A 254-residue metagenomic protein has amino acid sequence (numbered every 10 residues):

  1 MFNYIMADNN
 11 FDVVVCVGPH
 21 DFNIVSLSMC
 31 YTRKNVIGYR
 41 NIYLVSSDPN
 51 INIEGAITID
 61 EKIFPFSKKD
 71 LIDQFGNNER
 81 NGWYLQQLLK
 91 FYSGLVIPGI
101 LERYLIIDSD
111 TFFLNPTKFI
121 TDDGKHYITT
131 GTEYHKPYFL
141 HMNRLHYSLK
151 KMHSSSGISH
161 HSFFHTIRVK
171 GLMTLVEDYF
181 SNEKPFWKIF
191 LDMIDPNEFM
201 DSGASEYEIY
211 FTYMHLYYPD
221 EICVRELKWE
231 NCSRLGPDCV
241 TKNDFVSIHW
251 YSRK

Functional and structural regions predicted by a protein language model:
M1-K69, W250-K254: N-terminal anchoring/stem segment of glycosyltransferases
G18-F22, D48-I51, I63-P65, S109-L114 (+5 more regions): Short, solvent-exposed loop/turn segments at secondary-structure junctions
R33, G94, M173, E177 (+1 more regions): Non-transmembrane alpha-helical segments in soluble domains of secreted/periplasmic/extracellular proteins
I53-V96: Active-site-proximal specificity loops/subdomain of glycosyltransferases
W83-F91, D110, G203-E208: Conserved glycosyltransferase catalytic-site signature
L89-T130: GT-A fold catalytic core of metal-dependent nucleotide-sugar glycosyltransferases, centered on the diacidic
T117-D195: Conserved catalytic core of nucleotide-sugar-dependent glycosyltransferases
P185-K254: A glycosyltransferase accessory/donor-loop signature
